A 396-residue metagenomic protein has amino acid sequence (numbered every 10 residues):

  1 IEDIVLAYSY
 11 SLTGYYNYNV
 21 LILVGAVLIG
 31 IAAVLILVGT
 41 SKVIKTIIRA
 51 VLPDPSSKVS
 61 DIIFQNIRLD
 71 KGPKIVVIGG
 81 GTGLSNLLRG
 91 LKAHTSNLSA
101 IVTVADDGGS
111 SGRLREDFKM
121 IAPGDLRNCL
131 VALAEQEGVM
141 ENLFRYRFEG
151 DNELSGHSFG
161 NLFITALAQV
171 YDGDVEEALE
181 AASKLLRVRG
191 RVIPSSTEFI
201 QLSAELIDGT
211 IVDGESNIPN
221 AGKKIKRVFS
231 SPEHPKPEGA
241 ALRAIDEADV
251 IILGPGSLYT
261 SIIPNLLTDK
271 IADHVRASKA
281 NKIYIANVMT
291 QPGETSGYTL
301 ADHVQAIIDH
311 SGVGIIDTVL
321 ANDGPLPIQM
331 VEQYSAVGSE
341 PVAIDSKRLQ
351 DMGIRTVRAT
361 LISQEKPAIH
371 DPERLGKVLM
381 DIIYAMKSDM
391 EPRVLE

Functional and structural regions predicted by a protein language model:
I1-P55, K71, A105-G222, V378-M380 (+2 more regions): Electropositive, gly/pro-rich neighborhoods at or near active sites that engage anionic ligands
S57-G72, K236-L242: A short, basic/flexible loop-to-alpha-helix module at the beginning of a structural domain
T82-L88, S110, P255, T260-L267: Short glycine/serine/threonine-rich phosphate/pyrophosphate-binding segments that cradle anionic phosphate groups
S96, S278-K282, I316, I354: A short helix->loop->beta-strand "cap" motif at the edges of active sites that frequently abuts
A105-S111, T260, K282-Y284, M289-G293 (+1 more regions): Short gly/pro/ser/thr-enriched loop/turn and capping motifs at secondary-structure boundaries
A248: An anion/phosphate-binding loop that grips the pyrophosphate of nucleotide cofactors and donors
N265-A272, Y298-H303: Charged helix-capping and loop-helix junction motifs
G297-E396: C-terminal functional extensions of proteins
